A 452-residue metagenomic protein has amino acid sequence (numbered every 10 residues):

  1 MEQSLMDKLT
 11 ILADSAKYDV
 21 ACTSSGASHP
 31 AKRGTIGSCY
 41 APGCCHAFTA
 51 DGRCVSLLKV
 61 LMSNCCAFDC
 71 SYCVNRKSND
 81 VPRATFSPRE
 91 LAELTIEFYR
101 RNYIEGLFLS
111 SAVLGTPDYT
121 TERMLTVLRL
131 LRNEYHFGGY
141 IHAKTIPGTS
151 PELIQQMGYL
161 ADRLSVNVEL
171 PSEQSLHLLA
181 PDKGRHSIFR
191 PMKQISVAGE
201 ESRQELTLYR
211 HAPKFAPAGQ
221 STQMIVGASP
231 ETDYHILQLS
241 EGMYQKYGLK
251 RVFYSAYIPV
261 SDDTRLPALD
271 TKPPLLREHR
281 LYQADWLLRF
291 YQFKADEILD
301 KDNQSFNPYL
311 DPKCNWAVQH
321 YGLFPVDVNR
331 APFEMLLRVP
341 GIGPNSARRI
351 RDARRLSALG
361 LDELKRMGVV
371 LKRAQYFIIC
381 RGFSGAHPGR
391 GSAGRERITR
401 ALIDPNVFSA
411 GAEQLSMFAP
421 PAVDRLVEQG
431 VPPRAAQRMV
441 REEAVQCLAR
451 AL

Functional and structural regions predicted by a protein language model:
M1, K214, Y234-Q245, L275-R277 (+2 more regions): Long C-terminal interaction/binding lobes of large macromolecular proteins
M1-C65, V370, I378, A386-L452: Flexible, acidic/Gly-rich N-terminal and inter-domain linker regions that tether and position cofactor-handling modules
M1-F68, Y72-T222, V226-P230, M243 (+2 more regions): Conserved Radical SAM active-site core
Q204-A212, Y254, K294-D300: Flexible, glycine/charged-enriched surface loops at secondary-structure junctions
D233-Y257, D262: Long, internal scaffold/assembly segments composed of regular secondary structure
R265-L337, R373-A422, L426, A451: Long, highly charged, low-complexity intrinsically disordered interaction regions that mediate electrostatic DNA/RNA
A353-R354: Residue-level signature of tetratricopeptide-repeat
